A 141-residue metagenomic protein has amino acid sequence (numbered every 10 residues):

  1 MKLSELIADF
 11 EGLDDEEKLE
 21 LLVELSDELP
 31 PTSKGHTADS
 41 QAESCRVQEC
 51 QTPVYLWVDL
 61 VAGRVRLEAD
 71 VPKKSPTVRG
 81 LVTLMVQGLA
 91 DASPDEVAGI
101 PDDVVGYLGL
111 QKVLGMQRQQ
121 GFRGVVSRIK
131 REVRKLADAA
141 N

Functional and structural regions predicted by a protein language model:
M1-P53, D59-R66, V105-N141: N-terminal intrinsically disordered, cationic/polar leader segments that include organellar targeting peptides
S4, R79-G80, A98-G99: A generic alpha-helix surface/boundary motif
D15-K18, A90-P94: Amphipathic alpha-helical protein-protein interaction surfaces
R66-V78: Glycine-rich active-site/cofactor-binding loop and its immediate structural neighborhood
V82-D91: Alpha-helical support elements that line or immediately flank enzyme active sites and cofactor-binding pockets
D91-L108: Glycine-rich phosphate/pyrophosphate-binding loops and their adjacent beta-strand/loop elements at enzyme active sites
